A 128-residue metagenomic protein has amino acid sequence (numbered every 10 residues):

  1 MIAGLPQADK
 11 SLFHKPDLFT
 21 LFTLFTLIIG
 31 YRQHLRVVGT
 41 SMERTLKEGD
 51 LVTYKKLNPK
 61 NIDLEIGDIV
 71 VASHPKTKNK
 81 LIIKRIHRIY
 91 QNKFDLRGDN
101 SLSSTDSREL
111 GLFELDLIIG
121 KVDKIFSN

Functional and structural regions predicted by a protein language model:
I2-N128: Extended hydrophobic leader/signal-anchor segments used for secretion and membrane insertion
